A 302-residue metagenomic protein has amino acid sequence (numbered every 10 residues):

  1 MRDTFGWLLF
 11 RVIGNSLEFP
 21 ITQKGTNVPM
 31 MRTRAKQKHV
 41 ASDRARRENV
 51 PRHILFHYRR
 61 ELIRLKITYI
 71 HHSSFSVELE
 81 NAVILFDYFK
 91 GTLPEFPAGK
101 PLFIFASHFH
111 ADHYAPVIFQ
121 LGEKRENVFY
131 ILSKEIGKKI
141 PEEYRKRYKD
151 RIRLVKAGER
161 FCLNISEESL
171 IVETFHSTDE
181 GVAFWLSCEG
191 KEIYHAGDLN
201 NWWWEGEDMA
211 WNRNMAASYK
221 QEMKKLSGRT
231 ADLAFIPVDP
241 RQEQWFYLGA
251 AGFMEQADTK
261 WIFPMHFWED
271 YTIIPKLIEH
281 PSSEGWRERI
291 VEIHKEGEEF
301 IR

Functional and structural regions predicted by a protein language model:
T4-Q23, N27-R32, H39, A45-R47 (+1 more regions): Intrinsically disordered, low-complexity segments enriched in serine/proline and basic residues
Y58-G99, R153-T230, K295-R302: Core dinuclear metal-dependent hydrolase active-site scaffold
T68-H72, K149-S166, Y247-R302: Binuclear metal-ion centers of metallo-dependent hydrolases, dominated by the metallo-beta-lactamase
Y88-K90, F109, E135-I136, S177 (+3 more regions): Active-site metal-binding loops of divalent metal-dependent hydrolases
K90-K138, K224-F235: Active-site metal-binding motif and surrounding structural segment of the metallo-beta-lactamase
A115-R125, E142-E143, T272-E279: Metal-dependent catalytic neighborhoods of phosphoester/phosphodiester hydrolases
L132-E159: Glycine/small-residue-rich loop that forms an oxyanion/phosphate-binding "nest" at active or ligand-binding sites
S218-K224, E243-G252: A short, acidic, amphipathic alpha-helical segment used as a generic capping/interface helix at domain edges
